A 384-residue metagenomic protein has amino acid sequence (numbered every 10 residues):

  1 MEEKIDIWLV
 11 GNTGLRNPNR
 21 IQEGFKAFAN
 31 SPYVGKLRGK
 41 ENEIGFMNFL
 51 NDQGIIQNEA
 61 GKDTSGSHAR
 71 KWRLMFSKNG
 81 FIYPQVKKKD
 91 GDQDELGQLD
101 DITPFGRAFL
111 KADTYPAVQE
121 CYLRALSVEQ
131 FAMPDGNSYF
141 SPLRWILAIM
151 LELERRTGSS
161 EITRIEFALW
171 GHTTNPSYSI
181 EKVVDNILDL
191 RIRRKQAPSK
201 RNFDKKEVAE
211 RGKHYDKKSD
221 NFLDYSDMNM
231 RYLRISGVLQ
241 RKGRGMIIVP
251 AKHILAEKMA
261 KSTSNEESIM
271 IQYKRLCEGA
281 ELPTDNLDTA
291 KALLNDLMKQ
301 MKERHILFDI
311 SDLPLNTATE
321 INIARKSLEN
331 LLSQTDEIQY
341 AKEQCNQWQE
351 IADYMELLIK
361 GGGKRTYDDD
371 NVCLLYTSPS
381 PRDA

Functional and structural regions predicted by a protein language model:
M1-I359, G363, D368: Donor-sugar nucleotide-binding helix/loop cap in glycosyltransferases
C373-A384: Single conserved hydrophobic/aromatic residue that forms the stacking wall/gate of nucleotide- or nucleobase-binding
